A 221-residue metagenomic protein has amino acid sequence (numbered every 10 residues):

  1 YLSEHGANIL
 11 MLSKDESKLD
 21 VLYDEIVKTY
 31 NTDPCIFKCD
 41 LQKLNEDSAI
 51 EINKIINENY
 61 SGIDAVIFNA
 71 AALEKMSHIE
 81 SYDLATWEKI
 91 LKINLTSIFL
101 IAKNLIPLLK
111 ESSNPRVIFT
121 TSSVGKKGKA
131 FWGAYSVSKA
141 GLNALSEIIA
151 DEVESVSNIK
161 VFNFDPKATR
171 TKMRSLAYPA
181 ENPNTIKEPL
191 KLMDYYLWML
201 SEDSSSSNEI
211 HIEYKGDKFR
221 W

Functional and structural regions predicted by a protein language model:
Y1-L10: Canonical Rossmann dinucleotide-binding motif of NAD(H)/NADP(H)-dependent dehydrogenases/reductases, specifically
T29-N45: Rossmann-fold cofactor-recognition segment
I52, S77-I79, D83-E88: Substrate-binding pocket helix/loop in short-chain dehydrogenase/reductase
N69-K75: Conserved NAD(P)H cofactor-binding loop of Rossmann-fold oxidoreductase domains
A102-K103, E147: A short, exposed helix-loop element centered on a Lys and neighboring polar residues
K110, P115-S155, D165-A168: Catalytic loop of short-chain dehydrogenase/reductase
I159, N163-F164, T171, P179-W221: C-terminal helical subdomain
